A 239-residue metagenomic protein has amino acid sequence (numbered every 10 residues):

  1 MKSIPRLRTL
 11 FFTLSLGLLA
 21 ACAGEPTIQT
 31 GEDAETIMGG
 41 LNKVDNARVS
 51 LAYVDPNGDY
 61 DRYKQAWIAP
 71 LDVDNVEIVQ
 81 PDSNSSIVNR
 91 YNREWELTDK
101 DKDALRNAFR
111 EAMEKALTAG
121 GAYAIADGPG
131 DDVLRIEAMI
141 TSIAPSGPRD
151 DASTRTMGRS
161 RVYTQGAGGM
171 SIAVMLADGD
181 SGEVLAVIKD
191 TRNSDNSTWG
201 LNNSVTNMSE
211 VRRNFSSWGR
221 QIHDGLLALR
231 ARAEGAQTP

Functional and structural regions predicted by a protein language model:
K2-F11: Bacterial N-terminal signal peptides that target proteins for export
L18-A21: C-terminal motif of bacterial Sec signal peptides marking the signal peptidase cleavage site
A23-N107, L227-P239: A structural "domain/chain start" motif
A52, Q65-D74, V133-T141, A173-M175 (+1 more regions): Soluble periplasmic/extracytoplasmic beta-strand elements of cell-envelope proteins
N92-L97, R159, Y163-Q165, D180-G225: Short secondary-structure boundary motifs at beta->alpha junctions and helix caps
R106, R110-E114, I140, R212-G219 (+1 more regions): Extracytoplasmic/secreted envelope proteins and their assembly/folding machinery, especially bacterial periplasmic
R110-A122, P145, N193, H223-A231: Sec-exported extracytoplasmic/periplasmic mature domains
K115, A119-E183, T198-L201: Surface-exposed short loop/turn segments
